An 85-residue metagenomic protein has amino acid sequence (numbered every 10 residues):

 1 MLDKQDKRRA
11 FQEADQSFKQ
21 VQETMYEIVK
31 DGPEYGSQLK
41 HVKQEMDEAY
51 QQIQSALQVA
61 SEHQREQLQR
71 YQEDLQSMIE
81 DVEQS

Functional and structural regions predicted by a protein language model:
M1-L2, Q51, Q64-R65: Short N-terminal secondary-structure initiator segments
L2-P33, V82: N-terminal acidic leader/helix
R8, G36-D47, R65-E73: Short, charged, amphipathic alpha-helical segments
A14, F18, E45-A49, Q72-L75 (+1 more regions): Alpha-helical transition-metal enzyme core signature, strongest for iron centers
Q22-V59: Short E/K-rich amphipathic alpha-helical oligomerization segments
L57-S85: Charged low-complexity stretches with an acidic bias
